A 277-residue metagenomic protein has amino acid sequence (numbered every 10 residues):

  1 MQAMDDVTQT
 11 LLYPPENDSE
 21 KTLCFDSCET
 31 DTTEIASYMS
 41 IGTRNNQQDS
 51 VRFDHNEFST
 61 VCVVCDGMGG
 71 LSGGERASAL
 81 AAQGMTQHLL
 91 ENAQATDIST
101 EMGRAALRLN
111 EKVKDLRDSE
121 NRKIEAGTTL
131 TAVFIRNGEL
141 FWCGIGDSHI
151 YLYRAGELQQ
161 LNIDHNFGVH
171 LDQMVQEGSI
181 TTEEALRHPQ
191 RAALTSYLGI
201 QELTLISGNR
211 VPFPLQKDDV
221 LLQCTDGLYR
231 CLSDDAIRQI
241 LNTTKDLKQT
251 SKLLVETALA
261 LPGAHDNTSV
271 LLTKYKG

Functional and structural regions predicted by a protein language model:
M1-G277: PP2C/PPM-type serine/threonine phosphatase catalytic domain
